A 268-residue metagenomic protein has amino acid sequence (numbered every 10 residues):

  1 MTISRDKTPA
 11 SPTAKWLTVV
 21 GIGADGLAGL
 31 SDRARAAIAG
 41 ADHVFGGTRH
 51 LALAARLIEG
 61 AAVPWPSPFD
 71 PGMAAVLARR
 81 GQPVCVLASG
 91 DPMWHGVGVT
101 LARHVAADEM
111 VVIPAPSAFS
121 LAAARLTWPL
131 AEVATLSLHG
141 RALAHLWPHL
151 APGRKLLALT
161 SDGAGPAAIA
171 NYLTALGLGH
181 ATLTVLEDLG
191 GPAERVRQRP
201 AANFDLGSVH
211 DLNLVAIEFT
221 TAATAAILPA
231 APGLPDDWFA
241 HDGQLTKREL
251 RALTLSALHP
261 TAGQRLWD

Functional and structural regions predicted by a protein language model:
M1-P116, S120-L121, L143: Class I S-adenosyl-L-methionine
T2-V19, D32, Q82-V84, P152-Q244: A contiguous loop/helix-start segment that scaffolds small-molecule binding in enzyme catalytic cores
R103-M110, T127-E132, L176-A181: A short alpha->loop->secondary-structure connector
A118-R154, S161: Short, glycine-/small-residue-rich phosphate/pyrophosphate-handling segment
L245-A262: Conserved alpha-helix/loop element of class I SAM-dependent methyltransferases that forms part of the SAM/SAH-binding
G263-D268: Conserved class I S-adenosyl-L-methionine
